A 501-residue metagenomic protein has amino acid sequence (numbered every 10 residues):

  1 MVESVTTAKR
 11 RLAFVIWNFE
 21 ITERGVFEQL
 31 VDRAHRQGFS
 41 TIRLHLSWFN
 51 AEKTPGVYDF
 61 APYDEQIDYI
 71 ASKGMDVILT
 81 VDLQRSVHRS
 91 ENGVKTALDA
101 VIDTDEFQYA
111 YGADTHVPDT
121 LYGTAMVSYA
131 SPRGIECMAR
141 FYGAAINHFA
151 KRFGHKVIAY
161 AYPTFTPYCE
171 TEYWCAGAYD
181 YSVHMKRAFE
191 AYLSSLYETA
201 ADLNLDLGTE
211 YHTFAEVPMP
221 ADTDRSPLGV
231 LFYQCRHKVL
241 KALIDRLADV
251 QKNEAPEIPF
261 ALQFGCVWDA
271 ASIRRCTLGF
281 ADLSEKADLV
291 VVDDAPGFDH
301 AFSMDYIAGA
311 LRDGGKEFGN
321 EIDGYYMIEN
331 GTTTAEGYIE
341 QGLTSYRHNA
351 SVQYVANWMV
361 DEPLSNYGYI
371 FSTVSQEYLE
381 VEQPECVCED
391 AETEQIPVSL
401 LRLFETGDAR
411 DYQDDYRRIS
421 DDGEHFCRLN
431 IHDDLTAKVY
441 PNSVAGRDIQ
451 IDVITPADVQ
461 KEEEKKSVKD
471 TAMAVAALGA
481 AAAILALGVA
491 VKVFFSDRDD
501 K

Functional and structural regions predicted by a protein language model:
M1-P62, Y129, E136, R140-A144 (+2 more regions): Mature N-terminal, pre-catalytic/accessory segment of carbohydrate-active enzymes
M1-V2, I454, D458-K466, D497-K501: Intrinsically disordered, highly charged
L12-N18, G38-S40, P62-V81, S86 (+3 more regions): Catalytic-core regions of glycoside hydrolase
E28-H35, L44-A110, L247-A248, K252: Aromatic-lined substrate-binding rim segments of carbohydrate-active enzymes
N50-K53, R85-E91, T166-E172, W268-S272 (+2 more regions): Short catalytic/ligand-binding loop motif for oxyanion handling, primarily in non-cytosolic enzymes, centered on
E106-L289, D293-P296: Polysaccharide-binding and catalytic clefts of secreted carbohydrate-active enzymes
A261-F426, N430-D448, T455: Hydrophobic targeting/anchoring helices
T471-F495: Hydrophobic alpha-helical topogenic segments used for membrane insertion/localization
